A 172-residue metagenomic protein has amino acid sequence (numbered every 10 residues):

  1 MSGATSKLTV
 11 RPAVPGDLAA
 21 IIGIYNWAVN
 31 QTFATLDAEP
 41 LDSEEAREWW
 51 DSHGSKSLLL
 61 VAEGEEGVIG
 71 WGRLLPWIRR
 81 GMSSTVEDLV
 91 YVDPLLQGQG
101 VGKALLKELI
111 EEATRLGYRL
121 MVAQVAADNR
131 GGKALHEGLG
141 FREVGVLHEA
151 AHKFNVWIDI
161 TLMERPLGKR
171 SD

Functional and structural regions predicted by a protein language model:
T9-I21: A short beta-loop-alpha structural element at the N-terminal edge of CoA-dependent acyl/N-acetyltransferase catalytic
G23-P40: Helix-loop element at the rim of GNAT/NAT acetyltransferase active sites that forms part of the acceptor-substrate
A38-L95, L106-K107, P166-G168: Acetyl-CoA-dependent GNAT
R79, V122-A126, E137, R142-D159 (+1 more regions): Conserved catalytic-core motifs of GNAT/GCN5-like acyltransferases
Q97, A123-K133: Conserved beta-strand-loop-alpha-helix junction that forms the acyl-donor binding cleft
G98-A113, K133-G138: Conserved acetyl-CoA-binding loop-helix of GNAT-fold acetyltransferases
A113-V125: Conserved GNAT acetyl-CoA-binding A-motif
